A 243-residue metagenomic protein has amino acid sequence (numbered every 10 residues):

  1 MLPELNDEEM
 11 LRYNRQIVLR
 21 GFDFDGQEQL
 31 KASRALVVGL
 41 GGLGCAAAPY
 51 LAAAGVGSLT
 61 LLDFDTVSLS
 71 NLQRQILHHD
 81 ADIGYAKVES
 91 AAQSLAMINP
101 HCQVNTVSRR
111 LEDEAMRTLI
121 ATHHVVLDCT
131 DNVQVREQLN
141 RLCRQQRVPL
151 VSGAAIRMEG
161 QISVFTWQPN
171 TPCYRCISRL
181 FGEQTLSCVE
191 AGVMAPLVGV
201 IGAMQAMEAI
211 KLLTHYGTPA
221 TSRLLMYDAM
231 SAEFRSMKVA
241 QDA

Functional and structural regions predicted by a protein language model:
M1-A243: Adenine nucleotide-associated cytosolic modules
